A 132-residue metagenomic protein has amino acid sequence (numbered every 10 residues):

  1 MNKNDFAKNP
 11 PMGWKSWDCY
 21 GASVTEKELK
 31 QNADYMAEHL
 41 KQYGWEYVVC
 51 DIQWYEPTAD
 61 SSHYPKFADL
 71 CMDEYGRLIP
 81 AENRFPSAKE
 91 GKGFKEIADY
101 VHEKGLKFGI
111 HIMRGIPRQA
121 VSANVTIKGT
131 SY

Functional and structural regions predicted by a protein language model:
M1-T25: Mature N-terminal, pre-catalytic/accessory segment of carbohydrate-active enzymes
E28: Active-site beta-loop-alpha junctions of metal-dependent nucleic acid enzymes, especially the RNase H-like/DDE
N32, M36-Y132: Aromatic-lined carbohydrate-binding/catalytic grooves of carbohydrate-active enzymes
